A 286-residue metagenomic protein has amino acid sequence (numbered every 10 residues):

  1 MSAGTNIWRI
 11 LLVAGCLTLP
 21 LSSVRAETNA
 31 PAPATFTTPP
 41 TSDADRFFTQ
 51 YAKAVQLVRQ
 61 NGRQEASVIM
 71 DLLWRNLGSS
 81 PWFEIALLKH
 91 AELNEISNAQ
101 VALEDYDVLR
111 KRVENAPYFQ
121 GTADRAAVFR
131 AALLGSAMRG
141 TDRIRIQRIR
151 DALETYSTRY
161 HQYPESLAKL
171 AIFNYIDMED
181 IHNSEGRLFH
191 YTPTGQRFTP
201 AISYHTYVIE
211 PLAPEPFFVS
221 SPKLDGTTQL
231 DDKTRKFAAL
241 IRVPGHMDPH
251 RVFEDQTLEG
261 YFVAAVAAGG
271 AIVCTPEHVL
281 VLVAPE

Functional and structural regions predicted by a protein language model:
I10-P20: Bacterial N-terminal signal peptides
P40, D45-L72, N76: Alpha-helical segment of the N-proximal tetratricopeptide repeat
T41, L73-F83, L109-A132: Short solvent-exposed coil/turn linkers within tandem alpha-helical repeat scaffolds
V58, N94-E95, T141: Hydrophobic/aromatic side-chain positions at a characteristic register within alpha-helices of tetratricopeptide repeats
V68, Q100-E104, Y118-Q120, D124-R143 (+2 more regions): Extracellular/periplasmic head regions of type IV pilus-like filament subunits
I202-L230: Alpha-helical interface/anchor segments and their boundary "cap" residues
